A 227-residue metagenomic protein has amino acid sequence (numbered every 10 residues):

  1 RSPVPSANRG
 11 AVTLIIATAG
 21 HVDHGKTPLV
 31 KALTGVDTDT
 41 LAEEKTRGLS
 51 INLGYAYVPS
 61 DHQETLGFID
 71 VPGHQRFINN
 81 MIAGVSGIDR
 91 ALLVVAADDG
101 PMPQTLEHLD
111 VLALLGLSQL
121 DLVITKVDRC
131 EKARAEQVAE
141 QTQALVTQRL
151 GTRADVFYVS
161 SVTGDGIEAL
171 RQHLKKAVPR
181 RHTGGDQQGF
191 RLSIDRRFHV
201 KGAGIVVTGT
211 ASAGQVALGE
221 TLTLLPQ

Functional and structural regions predicted by a protein language model:
V4-F68: Conserved G1/Walker A P-loop phosphate-binding module
A11-T13, D23, Q63-E64, G87-A91 (+3 more regions): Short coil/turn connectors at secondary-structure junctions
D23, L29, G48, D70 (+8 more regions): Residue-level signature of catalytic and energy-coupling elements of molecular machines, predominantly ATP/GTP-dependent
T34, T38, A42, I82-S86 (+9 more regions): Signal for well-folded cores of large energy- and translation-related assemblies
L41-E44, I78-N80, H108: Short beta-alpha junctions and helix-cap segments that line functional grooves
T65, P72-R76, S86-H108, A113 (+1 more regions): Conserved Switch II/interswitch segment of TRAFAC-class P-loop GTPases
V127, A144-Q227: Conserved catalytic-core segments of large NTP-driven translation/proteostasis enzymes
K132-V138, I167-R171: Metal-dependent catalytic neighborhoods of phosphoester/phosphodiester hydrolases
